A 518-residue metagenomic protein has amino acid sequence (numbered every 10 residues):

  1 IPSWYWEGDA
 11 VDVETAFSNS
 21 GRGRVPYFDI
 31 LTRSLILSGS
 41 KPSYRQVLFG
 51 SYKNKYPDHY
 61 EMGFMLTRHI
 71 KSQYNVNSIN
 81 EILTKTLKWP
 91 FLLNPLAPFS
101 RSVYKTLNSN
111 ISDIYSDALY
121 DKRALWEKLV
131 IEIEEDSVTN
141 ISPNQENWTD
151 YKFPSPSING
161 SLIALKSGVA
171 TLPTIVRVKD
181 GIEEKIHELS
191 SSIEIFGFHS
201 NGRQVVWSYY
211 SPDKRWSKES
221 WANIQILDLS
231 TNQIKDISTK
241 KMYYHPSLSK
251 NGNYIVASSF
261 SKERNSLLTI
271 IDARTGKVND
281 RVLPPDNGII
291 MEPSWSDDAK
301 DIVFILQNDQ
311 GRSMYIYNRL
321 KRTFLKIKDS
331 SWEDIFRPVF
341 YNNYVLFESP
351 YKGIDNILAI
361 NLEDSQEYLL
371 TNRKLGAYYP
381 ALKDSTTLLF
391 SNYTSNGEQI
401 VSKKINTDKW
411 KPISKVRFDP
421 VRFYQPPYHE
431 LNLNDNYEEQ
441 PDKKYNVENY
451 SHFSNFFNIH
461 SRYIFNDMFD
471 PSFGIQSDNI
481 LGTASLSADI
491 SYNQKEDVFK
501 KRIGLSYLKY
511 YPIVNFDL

Functional and structural regions predicted by a protein language model:
I1-Q73, N80, T84-W126, D136: Acidic/His/Gly-enriched intrinsically disordered linker/tail segments that often contain short helix/coil "MoRF-like"
G23, Y27, N147-W148, K166-I175 (+11 more regions): A flexible loop/linker signature enriched in serine peptidases of the S9 family
N54-P57, E81-G197, G202, L229 (+1 more regions): Beta/coil-rich, acidic/histidine-enriched accessory regions frequently appended to metallopeptidases
V138-Q145, I182-E188, Q233-S238, K277-P284 (+2 more regions): A short beta-strand motif characteristic of beta-propeller blades
N147-T149, F153, S349, N406-D517: Outer-membrane beta-barrel initiation region
P154-G160, G197-Q204, P246-Y254, P293-D301 (+2 more regions): Blade-terminus and WD-like Trp-Asp/Gly-His loop motifs, strongest in beta-propeller folds
V178-I182, D228-N232, D272-G276, N318-R322 (+2 more regions): Short loop/turn segments that connect beta-strands within beta-propeller blades
R337, Y344, Y351, D364 (+1 more regions): N-terminal periplasmic/intermembrane-space "pro-region" immediately following the signal or transit peptide
